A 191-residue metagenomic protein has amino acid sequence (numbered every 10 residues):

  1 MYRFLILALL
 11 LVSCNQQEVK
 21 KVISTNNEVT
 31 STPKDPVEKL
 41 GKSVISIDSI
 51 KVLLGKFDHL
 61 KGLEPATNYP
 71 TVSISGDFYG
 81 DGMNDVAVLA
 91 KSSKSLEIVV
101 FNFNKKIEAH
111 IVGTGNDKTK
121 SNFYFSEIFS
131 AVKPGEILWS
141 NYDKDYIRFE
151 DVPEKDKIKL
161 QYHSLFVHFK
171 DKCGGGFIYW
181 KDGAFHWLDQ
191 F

Functional and structural regions predicted by a protein language model:
M1-L7: Sec-dependent signal peptide recognition, specifically the positively charged N-region followed immediately by
L11-S13: C-terminal motif of bacterial Sec signal peptides marking the signal peptidase cleavage site
N15-Q17: Bacterial signal peptide processing site
K20-Y79, M83-N84, V88-F191: Beta-propeller-forming repeat regions
